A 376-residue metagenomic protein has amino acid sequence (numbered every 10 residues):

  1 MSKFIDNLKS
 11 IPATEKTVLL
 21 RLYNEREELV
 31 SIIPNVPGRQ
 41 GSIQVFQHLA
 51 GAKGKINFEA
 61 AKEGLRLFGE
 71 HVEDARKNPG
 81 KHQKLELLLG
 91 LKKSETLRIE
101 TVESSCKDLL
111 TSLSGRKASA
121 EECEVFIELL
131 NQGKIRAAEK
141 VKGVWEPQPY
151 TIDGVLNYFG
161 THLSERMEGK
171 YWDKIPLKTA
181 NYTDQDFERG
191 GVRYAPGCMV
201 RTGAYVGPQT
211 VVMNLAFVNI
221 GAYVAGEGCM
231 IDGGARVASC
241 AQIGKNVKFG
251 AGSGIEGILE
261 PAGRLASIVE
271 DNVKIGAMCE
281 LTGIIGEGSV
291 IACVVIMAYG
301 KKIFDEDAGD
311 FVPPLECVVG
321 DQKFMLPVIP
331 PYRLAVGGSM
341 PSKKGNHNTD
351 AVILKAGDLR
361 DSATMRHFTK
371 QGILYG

Functional and structural regions predicted by a protein language model:
M1-L19, S105-R116: Charged, compositionally biased N-terminal leader segments and the immediate start of the first structured element
S2, K16-E28, G90-S104: A cross-kingdom feature marking charged/low-complexity
R21-F58: Amphipathic alpha-helical interaction modules
G41, K53, N57, V72-G80 (+4 more regions): Short alpha-helix boundary/capping elements
L49, K53, L65-R76, C123-I127: Amphipathic alpha-helical interface segments used for dimerization/assembly
K62-V102: Short, compact, well-ordered microdomains
V102-G191, L326-P327, P331-R333, G337-G376: Terminal amphipathic alpha-helical/low-complexity segments used for targeting or macromolecular assembly
F187-E188, V192-K344: Structural signal for interior beta-strand "rungs" in well-ordered beta-sheet cores of soluble enzyme domains
